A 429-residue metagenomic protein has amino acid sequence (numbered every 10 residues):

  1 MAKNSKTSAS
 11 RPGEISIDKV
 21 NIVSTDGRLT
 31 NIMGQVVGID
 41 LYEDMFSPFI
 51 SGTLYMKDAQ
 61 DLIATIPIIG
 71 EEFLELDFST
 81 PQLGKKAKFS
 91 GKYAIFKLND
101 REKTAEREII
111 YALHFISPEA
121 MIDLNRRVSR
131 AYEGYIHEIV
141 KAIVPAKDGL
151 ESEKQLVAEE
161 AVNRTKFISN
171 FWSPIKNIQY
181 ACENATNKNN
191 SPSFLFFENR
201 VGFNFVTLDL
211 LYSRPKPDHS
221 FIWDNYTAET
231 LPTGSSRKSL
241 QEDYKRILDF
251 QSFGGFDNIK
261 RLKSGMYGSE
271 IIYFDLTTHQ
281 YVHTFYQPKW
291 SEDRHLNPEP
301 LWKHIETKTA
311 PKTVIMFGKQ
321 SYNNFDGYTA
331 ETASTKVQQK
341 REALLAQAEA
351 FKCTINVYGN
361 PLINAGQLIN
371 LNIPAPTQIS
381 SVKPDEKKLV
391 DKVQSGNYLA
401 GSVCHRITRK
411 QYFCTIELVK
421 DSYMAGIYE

Functional and structural regions predicted by a protein language model:
M1, E14, L156, T186 (+1 more regions): Interface-prone segments of viral and bacterial extracellular assemblies
M1-N125: Assembly/oligomerization scaffold segments
S16-D18, I50-G52, E72, F89-G91 (+7 more regions): Envelope-exposed proteins and targeting segments
L41-L62, I66-P67, T227-E429: An acidic/polar, Gly/Ser/Thr-rich interaction patch typically located in mid-to-C-terminal regions of proteins
T53-Y55, G70, F115, L124-K154 (+2 more regions): Amphipathic, non-transmembrane alpha-helical segments in extracytoplasmic/periplasmic proteins
I69-D77, D218-S220, Y226, G234 (+1 more regions): Glycine-centered loop/turn motifs
F78-Q82, A181-T186, N370-K383: Short regulatory "switch" loops immediately downstream of catalytic or recognition motifs within protein catalytic
I110-L113, S117-E119, L156-F253, L262 (+2 more regions): Short beta-strand-centered interaction patches in the first periplasmic/extracellular domains of large envelope
